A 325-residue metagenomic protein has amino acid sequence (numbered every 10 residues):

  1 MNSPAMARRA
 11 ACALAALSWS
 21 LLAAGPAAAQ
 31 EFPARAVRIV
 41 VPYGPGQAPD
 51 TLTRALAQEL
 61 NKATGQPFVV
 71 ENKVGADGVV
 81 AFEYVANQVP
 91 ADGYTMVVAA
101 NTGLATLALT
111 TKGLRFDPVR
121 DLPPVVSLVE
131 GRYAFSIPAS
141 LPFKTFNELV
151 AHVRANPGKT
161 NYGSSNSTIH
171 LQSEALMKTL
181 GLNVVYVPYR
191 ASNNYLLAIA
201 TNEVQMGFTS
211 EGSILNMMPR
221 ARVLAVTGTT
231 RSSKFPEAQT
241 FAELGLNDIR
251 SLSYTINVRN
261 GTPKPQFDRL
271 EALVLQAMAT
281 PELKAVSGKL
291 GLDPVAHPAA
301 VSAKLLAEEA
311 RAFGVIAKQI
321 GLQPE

Functional and structural regions predicted by a protein language model:
N2-L17: Bacterial N-terminal signal peptides that target proteins for export
S20-P26: N-terminal signal peptide c-region/cleavage motif recognized by signal peptidases
A29-R120, P157-K159, T168-I169, K178-F208 (+3 more regions): N-terminal (or domain-start) structured segment
A34-A36, K178-V184, K264-E325: An extracytoplasmic/periplasmic, membrane-proximal ligand-sensing/linker region
N72, V98, P124-S127, S164 (+4 more regions): Structural signal for conserved beta-strand scaffold positions within catalytic alpha/beta enzyme cores
N87-Y94, L109-N194, F241, S251-V286: Hinge/capping helix and adjacent helix->loop/strand transition within the periplasmic-binding protein
G212-A279, E308-R311: C-terminal lobe and pocket-closing loops of periplasmic/extracytoplasmic Venus-flytrap solute-binding proteins
